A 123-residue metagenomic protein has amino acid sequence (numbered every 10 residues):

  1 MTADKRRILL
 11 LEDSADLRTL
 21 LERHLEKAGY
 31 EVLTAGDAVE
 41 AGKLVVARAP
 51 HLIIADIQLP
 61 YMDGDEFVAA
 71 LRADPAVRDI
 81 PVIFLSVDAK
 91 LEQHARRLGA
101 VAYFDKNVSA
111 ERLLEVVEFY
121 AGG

Functional and structural regions predicted by a protein language model:
E12, S86: Conserved acidic carboxylate
T19-K27: Charged docking surfaces used in two-component/phosphorelay signaling
T34-L52: Acidic, metal-coordinating helix/loop segments flanking the phosphotransfer/catalytic sites of two-component signaling
D56: Active-site residues of response regulator receiver
P60, R78: The feature encodes the CheY-like receiver
V101: Short, glycine/charged-rich "phosphate-handling" switch motifs in NTP-dependent and phosphotransfer domains
V108-E118: C-terminal output helix
